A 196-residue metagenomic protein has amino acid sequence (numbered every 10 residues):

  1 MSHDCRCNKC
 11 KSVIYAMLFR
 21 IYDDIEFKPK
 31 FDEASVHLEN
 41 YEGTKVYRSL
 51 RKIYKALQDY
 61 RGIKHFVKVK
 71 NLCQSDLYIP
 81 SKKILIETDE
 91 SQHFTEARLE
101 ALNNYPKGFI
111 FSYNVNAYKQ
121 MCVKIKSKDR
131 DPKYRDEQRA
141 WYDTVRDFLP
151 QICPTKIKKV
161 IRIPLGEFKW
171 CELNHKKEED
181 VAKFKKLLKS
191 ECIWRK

Functional and structural regions predicted by a protein language model:
M1-K196: Nucleic-acid endo/exonuclease domains
